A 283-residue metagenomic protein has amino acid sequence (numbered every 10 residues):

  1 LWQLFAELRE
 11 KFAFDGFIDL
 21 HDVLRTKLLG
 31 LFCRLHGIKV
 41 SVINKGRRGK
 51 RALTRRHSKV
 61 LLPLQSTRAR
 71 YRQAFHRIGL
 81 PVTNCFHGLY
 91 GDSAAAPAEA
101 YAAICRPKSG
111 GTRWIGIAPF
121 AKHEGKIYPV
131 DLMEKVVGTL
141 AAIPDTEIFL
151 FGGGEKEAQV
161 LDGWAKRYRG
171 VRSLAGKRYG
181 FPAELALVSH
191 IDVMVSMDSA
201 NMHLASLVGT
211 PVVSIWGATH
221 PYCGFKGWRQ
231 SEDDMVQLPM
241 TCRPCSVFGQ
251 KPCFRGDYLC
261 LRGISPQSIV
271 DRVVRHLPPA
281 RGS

Functional and structural regions predicted by a protein language model:
L1-S283: Catalytic machinery of carbohydrate-active enzymes, primarily nucleotide-sugar-dependent glycosyltransferases
